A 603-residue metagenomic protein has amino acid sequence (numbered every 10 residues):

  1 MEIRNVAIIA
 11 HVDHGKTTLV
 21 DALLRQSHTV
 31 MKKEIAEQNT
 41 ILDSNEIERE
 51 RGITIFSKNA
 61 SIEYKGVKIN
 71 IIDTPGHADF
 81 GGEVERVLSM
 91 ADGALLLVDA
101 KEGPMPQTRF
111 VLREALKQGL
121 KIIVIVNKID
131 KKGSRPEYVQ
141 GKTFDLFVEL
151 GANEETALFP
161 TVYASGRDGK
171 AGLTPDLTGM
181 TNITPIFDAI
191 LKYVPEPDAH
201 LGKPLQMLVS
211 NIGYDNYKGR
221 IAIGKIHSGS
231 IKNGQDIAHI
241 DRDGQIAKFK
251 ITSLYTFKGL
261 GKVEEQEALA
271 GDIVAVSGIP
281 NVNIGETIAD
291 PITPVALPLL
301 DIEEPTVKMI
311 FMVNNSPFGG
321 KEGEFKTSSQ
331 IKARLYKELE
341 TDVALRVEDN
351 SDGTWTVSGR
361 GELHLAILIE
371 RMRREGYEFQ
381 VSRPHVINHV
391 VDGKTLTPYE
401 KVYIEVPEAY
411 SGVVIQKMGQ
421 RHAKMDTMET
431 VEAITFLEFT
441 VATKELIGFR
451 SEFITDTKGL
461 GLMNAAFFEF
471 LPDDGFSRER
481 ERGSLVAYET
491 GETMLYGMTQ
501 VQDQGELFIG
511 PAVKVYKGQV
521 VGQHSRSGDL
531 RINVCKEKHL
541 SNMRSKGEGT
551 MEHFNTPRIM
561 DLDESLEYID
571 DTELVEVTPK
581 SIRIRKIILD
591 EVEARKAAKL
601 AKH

Functional and structural regions predicted by a protein language model:
M1-H603: Structural and coupling elements of P-loop NTPases
